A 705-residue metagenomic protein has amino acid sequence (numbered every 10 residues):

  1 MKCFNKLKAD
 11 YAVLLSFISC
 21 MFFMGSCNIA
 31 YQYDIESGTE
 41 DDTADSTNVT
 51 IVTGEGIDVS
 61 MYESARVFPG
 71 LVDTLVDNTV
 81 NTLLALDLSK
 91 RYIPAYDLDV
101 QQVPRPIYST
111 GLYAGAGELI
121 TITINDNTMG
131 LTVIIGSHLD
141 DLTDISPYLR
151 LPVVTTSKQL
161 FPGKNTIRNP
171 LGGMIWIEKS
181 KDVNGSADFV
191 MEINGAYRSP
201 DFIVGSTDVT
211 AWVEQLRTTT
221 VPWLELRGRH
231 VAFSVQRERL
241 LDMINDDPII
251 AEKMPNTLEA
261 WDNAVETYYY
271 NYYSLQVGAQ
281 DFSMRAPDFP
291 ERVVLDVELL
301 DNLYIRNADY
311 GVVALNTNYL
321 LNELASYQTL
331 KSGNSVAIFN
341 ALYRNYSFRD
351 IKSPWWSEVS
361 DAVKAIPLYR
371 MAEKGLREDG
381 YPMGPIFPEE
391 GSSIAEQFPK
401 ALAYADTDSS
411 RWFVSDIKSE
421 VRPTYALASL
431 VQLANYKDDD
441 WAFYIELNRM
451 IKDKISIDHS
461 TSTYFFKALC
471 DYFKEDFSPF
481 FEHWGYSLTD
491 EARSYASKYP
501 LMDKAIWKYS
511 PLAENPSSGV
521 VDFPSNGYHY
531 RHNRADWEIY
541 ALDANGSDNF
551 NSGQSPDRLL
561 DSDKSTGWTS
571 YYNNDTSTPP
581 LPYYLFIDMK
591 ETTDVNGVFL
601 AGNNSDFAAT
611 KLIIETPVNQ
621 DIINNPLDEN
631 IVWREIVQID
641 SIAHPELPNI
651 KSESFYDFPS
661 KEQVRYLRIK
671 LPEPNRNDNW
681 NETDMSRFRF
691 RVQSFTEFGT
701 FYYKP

Functional and structural regions predicted by a protein language model:
M1-A9, F17-A65: Bacterial Sec-dependent N-terminal signal peptides
E40-P200: Beta-strand-enriched, solvent-exposed domains that form extended recognition/catalytic surfaces
P152-W176, V637-N677: Beta-sandwich interaction modules
K181-R229, N677-P705: Exposed low-complexity, polar/acidic, P/S/T/G-rich flexible segments that act as propeptides, protease-susceptible
P222-N435: Catalytic cores of extracellular degradative/oxidative enzymes
F233, A395-R493: Active-site-proximal alpha-helical
S460-S555, T578-L581, N596: Beta/coil-rich, acidic/histidine-enriched accessory regions frequently appended to metallopeptidases
D563-N630, I650-P705: Aromatic, loop-rich ligand-recognition surfaces of beta-strand-rich domains
